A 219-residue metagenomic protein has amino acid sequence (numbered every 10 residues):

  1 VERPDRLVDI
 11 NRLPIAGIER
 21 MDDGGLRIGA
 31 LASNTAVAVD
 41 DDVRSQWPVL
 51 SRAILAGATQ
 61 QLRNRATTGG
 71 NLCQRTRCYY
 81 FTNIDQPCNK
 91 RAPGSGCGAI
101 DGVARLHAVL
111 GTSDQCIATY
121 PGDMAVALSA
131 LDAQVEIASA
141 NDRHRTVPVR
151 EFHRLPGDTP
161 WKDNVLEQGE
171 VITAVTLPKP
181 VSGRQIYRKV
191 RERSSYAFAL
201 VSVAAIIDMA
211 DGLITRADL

Functional and structural regions predicted by a protein language model:
V1-L219: C-terminal structural segment of proteins
